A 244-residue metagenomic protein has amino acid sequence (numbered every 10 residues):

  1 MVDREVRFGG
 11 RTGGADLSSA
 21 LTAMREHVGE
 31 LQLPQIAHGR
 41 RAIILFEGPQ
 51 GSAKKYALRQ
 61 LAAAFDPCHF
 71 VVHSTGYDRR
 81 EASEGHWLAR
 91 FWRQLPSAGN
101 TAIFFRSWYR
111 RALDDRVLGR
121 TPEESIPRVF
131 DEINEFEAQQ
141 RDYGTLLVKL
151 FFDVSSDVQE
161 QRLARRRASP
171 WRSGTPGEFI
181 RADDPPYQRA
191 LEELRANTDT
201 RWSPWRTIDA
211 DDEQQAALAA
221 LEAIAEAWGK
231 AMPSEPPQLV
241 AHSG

Functional and structural regions predicted by a protein language model:
M1-A23: Charged, amphipathic alpha-helical linker segments immediately N-terminal to NTP-binding catalytic cores
T12-A15, S19-A20, P67-F130: Conserved nucleotide-sensing/catalytic segment adjacent to the nucleotide-binding pocket in NTP-handling enzymes
E26-I36: Pre-Walker A adenine-sensing motif
I44-E47, T145-V158, T175-R181, T200-A219: Phosphate-binding beta-loop-alpha motif at adenosine-nucleotide cofactor sites
K54: Conserved lysine of the Walker
R116-D131, Q140-R189, E235-S243: A glycine- and Lys/Arg-enriched "phosphate-lid" helix/loop adjacent to the NTP-binding pocket of small-molecule kinases
D183-P185, R189-G244: NTP-dependent small-molecule kinase module
